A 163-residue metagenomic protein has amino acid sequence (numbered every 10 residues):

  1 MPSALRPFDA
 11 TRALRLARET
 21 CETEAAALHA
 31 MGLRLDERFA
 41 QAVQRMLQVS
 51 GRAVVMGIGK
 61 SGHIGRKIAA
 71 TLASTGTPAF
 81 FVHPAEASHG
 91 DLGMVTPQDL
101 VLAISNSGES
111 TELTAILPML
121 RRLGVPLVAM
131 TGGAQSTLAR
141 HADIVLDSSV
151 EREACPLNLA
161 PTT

Functional and structural regions predicted by a protein language model:
M1-R6, T11-G51: An N-terminal, well-structured beta->alpha segment
G51-T163: Glycine-rich phosphate-binding loops that contact phosphosugars or nucleotide phosphates
